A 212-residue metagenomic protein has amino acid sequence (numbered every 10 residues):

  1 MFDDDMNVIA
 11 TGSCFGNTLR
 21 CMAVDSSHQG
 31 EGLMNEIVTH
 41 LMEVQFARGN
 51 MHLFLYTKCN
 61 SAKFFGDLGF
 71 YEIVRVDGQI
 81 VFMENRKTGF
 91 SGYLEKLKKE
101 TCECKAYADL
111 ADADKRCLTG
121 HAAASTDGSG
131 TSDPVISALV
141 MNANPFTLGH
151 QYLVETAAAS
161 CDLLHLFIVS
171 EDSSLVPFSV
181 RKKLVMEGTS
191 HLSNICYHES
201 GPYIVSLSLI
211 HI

Functional and structural regions predicted by a protein language model:
M6-A23: Conserved beta-strand in the GNAT
H28, G32-H40, G149: Conserved acetyl-CoA pyrophosphate-binding loop and the N-cap/start of the following alpha-helix in GNAT-like
Q45-K58: Conserved GNAT acetyl-CoA-binding A-motif
K58-Q79: Conserved active-site alpha-helix within GNAT-family acetyltransferase domains
G78-H121: C-terminal "cap" of GNAT-fold acetyltransferases
A138-H150: Short, glycine-rich nucleotide/cofactor-binding loops
L148-C161: Histidine-anchored nucleotide/phosphate-binding helix
I210-I212: Conserved small/polar residues in nucleotide/adenosyl-binding loops
